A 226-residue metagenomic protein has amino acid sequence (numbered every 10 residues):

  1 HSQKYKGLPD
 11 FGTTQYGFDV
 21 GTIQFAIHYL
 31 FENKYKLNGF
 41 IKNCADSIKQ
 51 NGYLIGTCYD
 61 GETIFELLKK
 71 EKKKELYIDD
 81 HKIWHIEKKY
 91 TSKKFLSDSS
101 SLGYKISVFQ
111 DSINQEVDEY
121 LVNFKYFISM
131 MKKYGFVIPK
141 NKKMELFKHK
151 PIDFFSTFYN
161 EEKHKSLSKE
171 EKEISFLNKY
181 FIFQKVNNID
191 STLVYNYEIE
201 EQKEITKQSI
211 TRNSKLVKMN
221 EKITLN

Functional and structural regions predicted by a protein language model:
S2-G21: A short acidic, Gly/Pro-enriched loop at the edge of an enzyme's catalytic core that lines a small-molecule cofactor
F11-Q15, H28, Y35-Y53: A short glycine-rich, Lys/Arg-flanked "PGG" loop and its adjoining helix->strand segment in the class I
T14-D19, Q50-L54, K132-Y134, L177-K179: Core residues of folded domains in eukaryotic genome-function proteins
T22, I27: N-terminal Rossmann-like NAD(P) cofactor-binding module of classical short-chain dehydrogenase/reductase
Y29-L30, T63: Short glycine-rich, flexible loops that bind phosphorylated cofactors or substrates
E32-K34, E66-K69: Short, solvent-exposed loop/turn and secondary-structure capping segments
L68-N226: C-terminal lobe and adjacent flexible extensions of AdoMet/dcAdoMet transferase-like proteins
